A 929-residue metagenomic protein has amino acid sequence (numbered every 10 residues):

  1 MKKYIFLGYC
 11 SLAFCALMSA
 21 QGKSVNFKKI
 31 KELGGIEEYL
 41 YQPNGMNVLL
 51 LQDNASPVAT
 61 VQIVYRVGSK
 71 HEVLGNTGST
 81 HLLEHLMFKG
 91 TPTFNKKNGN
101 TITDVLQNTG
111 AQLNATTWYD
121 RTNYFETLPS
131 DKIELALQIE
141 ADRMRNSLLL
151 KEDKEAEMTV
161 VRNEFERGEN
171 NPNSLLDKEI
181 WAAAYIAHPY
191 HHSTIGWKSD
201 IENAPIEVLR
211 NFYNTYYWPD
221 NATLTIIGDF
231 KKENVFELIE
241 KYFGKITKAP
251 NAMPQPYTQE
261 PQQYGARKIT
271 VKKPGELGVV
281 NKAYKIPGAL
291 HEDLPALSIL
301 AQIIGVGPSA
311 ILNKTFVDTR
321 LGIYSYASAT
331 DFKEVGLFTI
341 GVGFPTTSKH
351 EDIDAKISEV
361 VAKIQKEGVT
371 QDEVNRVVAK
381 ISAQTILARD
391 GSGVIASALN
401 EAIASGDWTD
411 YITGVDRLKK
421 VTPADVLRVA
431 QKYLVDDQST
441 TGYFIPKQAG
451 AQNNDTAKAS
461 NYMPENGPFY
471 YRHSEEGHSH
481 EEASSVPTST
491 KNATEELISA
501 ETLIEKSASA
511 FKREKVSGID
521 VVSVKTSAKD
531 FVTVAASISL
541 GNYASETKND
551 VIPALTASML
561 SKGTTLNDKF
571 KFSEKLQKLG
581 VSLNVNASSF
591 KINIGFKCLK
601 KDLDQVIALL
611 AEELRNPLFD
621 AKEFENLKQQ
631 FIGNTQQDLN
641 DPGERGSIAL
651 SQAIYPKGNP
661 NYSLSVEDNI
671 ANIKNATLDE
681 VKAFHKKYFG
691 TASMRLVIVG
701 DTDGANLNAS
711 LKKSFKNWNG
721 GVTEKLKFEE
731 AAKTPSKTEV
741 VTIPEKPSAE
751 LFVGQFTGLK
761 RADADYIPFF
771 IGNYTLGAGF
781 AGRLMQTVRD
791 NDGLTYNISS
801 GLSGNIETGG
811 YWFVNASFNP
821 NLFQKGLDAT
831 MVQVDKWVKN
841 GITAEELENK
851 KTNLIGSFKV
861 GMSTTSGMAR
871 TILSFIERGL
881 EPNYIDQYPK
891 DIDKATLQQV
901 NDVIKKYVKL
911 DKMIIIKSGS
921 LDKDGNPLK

Functional and structural regions predicted by a protein language model:
M1-G22: Bacterial Sec-dependent N-terminal signal peptides
L17-L50, K231-K272, T413-S537, E546 (+2 more regions): Proteolytic maturation boundary segments
G22-Y39, A183-A222, P254-Q259, R267 (+11 more regions): Histidine-acidic residue clusters that define the catalytic metal-binding segment of zinc metallopeptidase domains
L51, S56-L82, N98-R143, L175-S199 (+15 more regions): M16 family metallopeptidases and their MPP-like homologs
L86-F94, G563-T565: Catalytic Zn2+-binding segment of zinc metalloproteases
M158, R210-Y242, Q438, L678-S714 (+1 more regions): Non-catalytic, conformational "gating/processing" segments within enzyme and secreted inhibitor domains
R162-G168, T258-V271, A379-A388, F596-L599 (+3 more regions): Short, conserved secondary-structure transition motifs
E292, S348, D352, K356 (+8 more regions): Extended non-catalytic domains of envelope/secretory-pathway proteins
